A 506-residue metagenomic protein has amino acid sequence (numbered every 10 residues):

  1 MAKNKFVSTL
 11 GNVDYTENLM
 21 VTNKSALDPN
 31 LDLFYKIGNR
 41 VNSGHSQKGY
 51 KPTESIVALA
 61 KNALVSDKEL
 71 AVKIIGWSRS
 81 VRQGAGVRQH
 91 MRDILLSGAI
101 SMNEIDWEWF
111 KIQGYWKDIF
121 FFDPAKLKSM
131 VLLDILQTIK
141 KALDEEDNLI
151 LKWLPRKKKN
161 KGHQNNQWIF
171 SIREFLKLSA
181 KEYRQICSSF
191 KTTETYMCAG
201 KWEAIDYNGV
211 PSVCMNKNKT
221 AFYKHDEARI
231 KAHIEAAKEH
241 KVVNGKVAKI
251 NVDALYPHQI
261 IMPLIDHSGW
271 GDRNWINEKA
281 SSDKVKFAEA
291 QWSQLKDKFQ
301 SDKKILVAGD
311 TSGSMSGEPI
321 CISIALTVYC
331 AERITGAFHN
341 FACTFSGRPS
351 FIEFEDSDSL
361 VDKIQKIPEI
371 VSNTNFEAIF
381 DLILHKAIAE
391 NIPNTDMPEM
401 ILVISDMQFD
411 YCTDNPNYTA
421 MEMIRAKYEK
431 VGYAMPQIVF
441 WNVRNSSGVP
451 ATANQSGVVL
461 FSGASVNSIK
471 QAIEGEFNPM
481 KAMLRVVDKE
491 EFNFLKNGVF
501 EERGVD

Functional and structural regions predicted by a protein language model:
M1-I322, E332-D506: Long lumenal/extracellular ectodomains of secretory and single-pass membrane proteins
